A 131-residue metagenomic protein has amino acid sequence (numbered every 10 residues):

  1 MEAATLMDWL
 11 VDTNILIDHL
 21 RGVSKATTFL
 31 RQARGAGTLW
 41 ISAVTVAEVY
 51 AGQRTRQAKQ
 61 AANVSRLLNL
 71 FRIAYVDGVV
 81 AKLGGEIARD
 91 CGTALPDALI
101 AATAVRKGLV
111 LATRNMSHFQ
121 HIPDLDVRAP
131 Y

Functional and structural regions predicted by a protein language model:
E2-W9, L20, S24-L95, L99-V110 (+1 more regions): PIN-domain endoribonuclease scaffold, especially VapC-family toxins
W9-I15: Asp-based phosphoryl-transfer active-site loop
R114: Conserved acidic donor-binding loop of glycosyltransferase catalytic domains
S117: Conserved Rossmann-like nucleotide-cofactor binding loop
